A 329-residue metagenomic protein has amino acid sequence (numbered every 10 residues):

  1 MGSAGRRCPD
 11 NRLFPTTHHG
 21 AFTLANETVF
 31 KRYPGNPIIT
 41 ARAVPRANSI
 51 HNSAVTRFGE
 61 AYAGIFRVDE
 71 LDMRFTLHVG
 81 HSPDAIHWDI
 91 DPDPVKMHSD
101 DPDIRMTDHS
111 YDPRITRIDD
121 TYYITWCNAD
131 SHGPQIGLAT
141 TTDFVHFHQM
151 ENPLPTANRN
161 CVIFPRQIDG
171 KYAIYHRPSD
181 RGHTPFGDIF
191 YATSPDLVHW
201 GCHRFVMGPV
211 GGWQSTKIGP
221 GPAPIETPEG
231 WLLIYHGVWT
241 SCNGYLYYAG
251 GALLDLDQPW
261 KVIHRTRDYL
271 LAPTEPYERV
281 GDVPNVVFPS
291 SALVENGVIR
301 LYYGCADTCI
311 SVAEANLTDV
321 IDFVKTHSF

Functional and structural regions predicted by a protein language model:
S3, P9-D108, T116-T216, I225-N285 (+2 more regions): Beta-rich carbohydrate-recognition and catalytic domains
